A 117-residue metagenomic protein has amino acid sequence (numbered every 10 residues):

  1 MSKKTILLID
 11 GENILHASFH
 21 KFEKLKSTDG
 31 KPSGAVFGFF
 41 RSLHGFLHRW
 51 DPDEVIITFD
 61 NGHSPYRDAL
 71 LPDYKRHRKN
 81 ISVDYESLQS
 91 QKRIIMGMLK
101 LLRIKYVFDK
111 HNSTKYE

Functional and structural regions predicted by a protein language model:
S2-E117: Noncatalytic, basic helical substrate-engagement surface that gates or grips nucleic-acid strands
